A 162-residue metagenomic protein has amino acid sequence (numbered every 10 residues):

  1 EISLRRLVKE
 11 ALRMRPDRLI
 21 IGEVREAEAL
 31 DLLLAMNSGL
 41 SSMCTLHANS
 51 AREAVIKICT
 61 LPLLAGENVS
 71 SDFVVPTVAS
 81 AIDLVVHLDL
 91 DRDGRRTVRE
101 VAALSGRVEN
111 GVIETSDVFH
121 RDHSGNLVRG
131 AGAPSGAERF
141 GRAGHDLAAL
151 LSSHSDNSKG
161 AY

Functional and structural regions predicted by a protein language model:
E1-E10: Nucleotide-state-sensitive switch-loop elements of NTP-binding domains
R6, L30, G132-S135: Short Gly/charged-rich anion-binding patches and loops
K9, L19, E53, P76 (+3 more regions): Residue-level detector of solvent-exposed, low-hydrophobicity positions
A11-E109: Conserved P-loop NTPase nucleotide-binding/switch module
D93-Y162: NTP-binding/hydrolysis catalytic cores, primarily Walker-type P-loop NTPases
